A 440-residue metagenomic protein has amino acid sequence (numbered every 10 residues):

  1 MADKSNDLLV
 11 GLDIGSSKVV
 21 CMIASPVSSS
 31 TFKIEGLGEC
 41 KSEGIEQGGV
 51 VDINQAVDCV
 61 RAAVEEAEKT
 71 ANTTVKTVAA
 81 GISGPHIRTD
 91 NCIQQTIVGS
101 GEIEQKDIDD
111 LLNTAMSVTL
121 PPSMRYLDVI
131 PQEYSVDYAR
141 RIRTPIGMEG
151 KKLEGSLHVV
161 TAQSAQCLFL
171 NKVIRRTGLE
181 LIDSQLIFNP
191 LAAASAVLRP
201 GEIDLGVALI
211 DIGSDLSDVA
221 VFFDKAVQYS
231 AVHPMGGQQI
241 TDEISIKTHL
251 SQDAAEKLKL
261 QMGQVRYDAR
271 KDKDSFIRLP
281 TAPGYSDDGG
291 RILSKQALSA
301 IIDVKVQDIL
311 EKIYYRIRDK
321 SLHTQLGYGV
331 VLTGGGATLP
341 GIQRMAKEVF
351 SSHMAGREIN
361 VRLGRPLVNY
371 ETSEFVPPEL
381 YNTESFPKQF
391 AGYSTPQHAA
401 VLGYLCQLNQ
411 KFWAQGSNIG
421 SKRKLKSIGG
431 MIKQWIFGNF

Functional and structural regions predicted by a protein language model:
M1-S16, M22-A208, A226-Q228, S251-D253 (+3 more regions): Nucleotide/phosphate-binding catalytic cleft detector across ATP-hydrolyzing and phosphate-transferring enzymes
L12-K18, I82-S83, L209-L216, F222-K225 (+3 more regions): A short acidic Gly-Thr/Ser loop motif
D13, R199, D211, D308 (+1 more regions): Extended, folded domain segments that form the structural surfaces/walls around functional sites
K18, S83, A162, Q264-R266 (+1 more regions): Glycine-rich phosphate-binding loops at beta-strand->alpha-helix junctions
Q105, V349-V401: Conserved phosphate-binding/catalytic loops in two-lobed NTP-binding clefts
Q228-Y229, D242, S294-A297, Y328 (+2 more regions): Short beta-alpha connecting loops at secondary-structure transitions that line or flank enzyme active sites
P234-L258: A conserved active-site cap/scaffold subdomain adjacent to cofactor or substrate pockets
K305-Y314: A general structural motif
